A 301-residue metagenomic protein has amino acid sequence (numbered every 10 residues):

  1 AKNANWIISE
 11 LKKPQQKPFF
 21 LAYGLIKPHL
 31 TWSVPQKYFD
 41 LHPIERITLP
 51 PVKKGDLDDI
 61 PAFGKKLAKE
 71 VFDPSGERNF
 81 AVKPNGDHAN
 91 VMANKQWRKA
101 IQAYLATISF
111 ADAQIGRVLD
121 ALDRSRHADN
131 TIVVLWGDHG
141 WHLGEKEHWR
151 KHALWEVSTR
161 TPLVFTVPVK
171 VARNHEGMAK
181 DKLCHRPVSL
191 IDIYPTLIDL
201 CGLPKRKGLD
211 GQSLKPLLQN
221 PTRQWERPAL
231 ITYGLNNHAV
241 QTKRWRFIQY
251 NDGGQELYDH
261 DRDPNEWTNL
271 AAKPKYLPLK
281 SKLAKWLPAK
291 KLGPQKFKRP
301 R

Functional and structural regions predicted by a protein language model:
A1, E10-N130, V134-P187, L200-K207 (+2 more regions): Active-site-proximal cap/lid insertion segments
A4-W6, H139-E145, K151, T166 (+5 more regions): C-terminal cap/loop subdomain of S1 sulfatases and analogous C-terminal strand-loop tails that border
